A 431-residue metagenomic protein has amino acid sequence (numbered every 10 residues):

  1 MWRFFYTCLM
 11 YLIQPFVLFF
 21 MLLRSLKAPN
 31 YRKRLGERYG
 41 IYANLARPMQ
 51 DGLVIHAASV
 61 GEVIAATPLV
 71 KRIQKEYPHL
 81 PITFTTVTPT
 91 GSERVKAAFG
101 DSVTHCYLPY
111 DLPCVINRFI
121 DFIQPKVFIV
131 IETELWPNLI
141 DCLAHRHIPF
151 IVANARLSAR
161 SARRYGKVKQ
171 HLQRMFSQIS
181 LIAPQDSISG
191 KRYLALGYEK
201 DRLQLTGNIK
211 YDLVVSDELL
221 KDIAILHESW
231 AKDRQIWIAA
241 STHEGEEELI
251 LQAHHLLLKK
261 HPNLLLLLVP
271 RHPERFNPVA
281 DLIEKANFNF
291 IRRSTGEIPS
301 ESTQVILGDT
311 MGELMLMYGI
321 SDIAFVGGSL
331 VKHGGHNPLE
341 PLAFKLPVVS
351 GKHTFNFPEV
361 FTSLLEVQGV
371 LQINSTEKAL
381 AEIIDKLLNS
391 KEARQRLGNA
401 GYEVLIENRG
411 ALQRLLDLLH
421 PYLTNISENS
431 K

Functional and structural regions predicted by a protein language model:
M1-K431: Nucleotide-activated sugar donor-binding and catalytic core shared by glycosyltransferases and related lipid-linked
